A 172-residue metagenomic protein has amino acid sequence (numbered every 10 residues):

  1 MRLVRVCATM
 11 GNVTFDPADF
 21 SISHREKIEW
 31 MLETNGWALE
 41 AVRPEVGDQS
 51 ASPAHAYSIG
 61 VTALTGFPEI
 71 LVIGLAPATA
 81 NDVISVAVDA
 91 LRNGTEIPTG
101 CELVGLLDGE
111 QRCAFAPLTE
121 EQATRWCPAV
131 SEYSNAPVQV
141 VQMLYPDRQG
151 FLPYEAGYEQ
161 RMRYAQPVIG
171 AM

Functional and structural regions predicted by a protein language model:
R2-V42, G47-S50, T62-T65, G74-M172: Acidic, proline/glycine-rich low-complexity IDRs
H55-I59: A short, structured beta-strand/loop element
P68: Residue-level detector of short, conserved catalytic/binding motifs and their immediate flanks
